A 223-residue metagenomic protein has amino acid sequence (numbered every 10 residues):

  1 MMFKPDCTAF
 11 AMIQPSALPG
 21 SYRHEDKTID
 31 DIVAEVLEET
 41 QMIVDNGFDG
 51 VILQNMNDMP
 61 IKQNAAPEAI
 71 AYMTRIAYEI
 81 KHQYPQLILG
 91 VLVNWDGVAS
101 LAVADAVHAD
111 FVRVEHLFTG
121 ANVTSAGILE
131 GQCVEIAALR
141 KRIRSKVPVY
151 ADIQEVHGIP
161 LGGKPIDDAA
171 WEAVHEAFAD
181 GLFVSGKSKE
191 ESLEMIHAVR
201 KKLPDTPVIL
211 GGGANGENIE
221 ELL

Functional and structural regions predicted by a protein language model:
K4-A9: Extreme N-terminal starter segment of soluble prokaryotic enzymes
F10, P15-Q63, T74-L87, D96-T206 (+2 more regions): Alpha/beta enzyme core
E68-M73: A charged helix-plus-loop insertion that forms the helical arch/lid used to bind and gate nucleic-acid substrates
